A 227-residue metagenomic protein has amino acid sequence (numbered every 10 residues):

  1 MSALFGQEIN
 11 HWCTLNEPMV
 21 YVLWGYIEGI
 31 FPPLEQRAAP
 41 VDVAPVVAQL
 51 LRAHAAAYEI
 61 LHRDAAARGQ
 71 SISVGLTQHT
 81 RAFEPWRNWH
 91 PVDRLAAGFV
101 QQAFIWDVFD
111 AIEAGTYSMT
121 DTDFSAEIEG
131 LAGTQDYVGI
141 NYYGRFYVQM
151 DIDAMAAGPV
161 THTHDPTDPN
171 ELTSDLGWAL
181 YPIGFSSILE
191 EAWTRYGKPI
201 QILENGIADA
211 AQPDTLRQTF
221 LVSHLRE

Functional and structural regions predicted by a protein language model:
M1-E227: Active-site region of glycoside hydrolase catalytic domains
